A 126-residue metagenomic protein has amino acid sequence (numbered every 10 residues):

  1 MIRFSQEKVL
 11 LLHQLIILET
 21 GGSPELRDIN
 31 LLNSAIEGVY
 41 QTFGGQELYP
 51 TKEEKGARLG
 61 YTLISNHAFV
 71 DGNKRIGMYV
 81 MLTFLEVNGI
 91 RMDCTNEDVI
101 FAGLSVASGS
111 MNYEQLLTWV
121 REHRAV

Functional and structural regions predicted by a protein language model:
M1-V126: FIC/Doc superfamily catalytic core
